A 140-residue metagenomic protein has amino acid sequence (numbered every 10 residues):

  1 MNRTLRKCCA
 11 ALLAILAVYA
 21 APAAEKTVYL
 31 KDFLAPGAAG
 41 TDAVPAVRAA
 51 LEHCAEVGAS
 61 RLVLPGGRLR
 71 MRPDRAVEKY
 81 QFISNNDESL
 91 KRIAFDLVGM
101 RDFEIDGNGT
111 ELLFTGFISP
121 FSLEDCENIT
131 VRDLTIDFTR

Functional and structural regions predicted by a protein language model:
M1-A10: Bacterial N-terminal signal peptides that target proteins for export
C9-Y19: Bacterial N-terminal signal peptides
A20-E25: Boundary at the C-terminal end of the N-terminal hydrophobic targeting segment
K26-Y29, E104, E111: Conserved beta-strand segments of alpha/beta enzyme cores
L30-L62: Acidic Gly/Asp/Thr-rich repetitive segments characteristic of extracellular carbohydrate-active and adhesion proteins
R48-V57, R70-E104, L113-R132, R140: Extracellular beta-strand-rich solenoid/capping regions of secreted or surface-exposed proteins that bind or remodel
R68, G109-E111, T135: A structural signal for beta-strand register positions
